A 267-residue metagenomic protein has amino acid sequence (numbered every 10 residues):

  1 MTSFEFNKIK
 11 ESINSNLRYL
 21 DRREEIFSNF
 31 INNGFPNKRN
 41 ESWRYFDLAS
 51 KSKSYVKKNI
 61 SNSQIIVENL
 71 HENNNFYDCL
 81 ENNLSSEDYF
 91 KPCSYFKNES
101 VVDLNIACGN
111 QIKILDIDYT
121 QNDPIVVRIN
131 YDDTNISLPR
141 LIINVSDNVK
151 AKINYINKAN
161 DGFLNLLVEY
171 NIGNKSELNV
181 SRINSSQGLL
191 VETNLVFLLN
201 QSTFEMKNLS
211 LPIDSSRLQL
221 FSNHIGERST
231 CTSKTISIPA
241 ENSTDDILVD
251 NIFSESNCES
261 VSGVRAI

Functional and structural regions predicted by a protein language model:
M1-L138, S146-N148: N-terminal leader/transition segments
P92-I267: Conserved beta-strand/loop scaffold segments within soluble protein domains that form the structured core and edges
